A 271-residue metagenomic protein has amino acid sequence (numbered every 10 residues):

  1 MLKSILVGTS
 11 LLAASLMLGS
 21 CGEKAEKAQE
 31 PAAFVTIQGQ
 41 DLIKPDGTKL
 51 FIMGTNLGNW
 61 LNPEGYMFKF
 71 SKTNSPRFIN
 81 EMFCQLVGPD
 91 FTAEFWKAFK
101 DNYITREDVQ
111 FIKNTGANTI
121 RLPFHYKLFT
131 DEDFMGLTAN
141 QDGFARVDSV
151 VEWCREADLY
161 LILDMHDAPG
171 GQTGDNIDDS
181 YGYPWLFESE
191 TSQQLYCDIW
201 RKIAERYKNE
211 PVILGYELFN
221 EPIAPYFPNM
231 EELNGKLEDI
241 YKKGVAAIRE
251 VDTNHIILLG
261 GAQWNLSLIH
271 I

Functional and structural regions predicted by a protein language model:
M1-V7: Bacterial N-terminal signal peptides that target proteins for export
G8-S15: Bacterial N-terminal signal peptides
G19-S20: C-terminal motif of bacterial Sec signal peptides marking the signal peptidase cleavage site
E23-Q29: Bacterial Sec signal peptide processing site at the extreme N-terminus
P31-V35: Short loop/turn motifs at secondary-structure junctions and domain boundaries
I37-I256, G261-N265: Active-site mouth of glycoside hydrolases
H270-I271: Conserved small/polar residues in nucleotide/adenosyl-binding loops
